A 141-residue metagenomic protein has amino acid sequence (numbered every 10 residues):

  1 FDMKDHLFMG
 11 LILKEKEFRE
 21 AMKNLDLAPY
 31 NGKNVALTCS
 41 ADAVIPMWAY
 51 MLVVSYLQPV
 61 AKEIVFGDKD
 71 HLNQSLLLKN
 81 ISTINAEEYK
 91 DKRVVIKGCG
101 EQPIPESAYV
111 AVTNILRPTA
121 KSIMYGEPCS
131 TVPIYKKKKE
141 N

Functional and structural regions predicted by a protein language model:
F1-I45, V54, A61-E63, T119-S122 (+2 more regions): N-terminal, charge-rich interaction modules
L13, E17, V44, W48 (+6 more regions): Conserved active-site and cofactor/substrate-binding residues in soluble primary-metabolism enzymes
Y30-G32, L37, Q74, S82 (+1 more regions): Aromatic-enriched hydrophobic runs in primary sequence
N34-S40, V65-G67, R93-C99: Short glycine-rich or small-residue beta-strand-to-loop segments that form or flank ligand, phosphate, metal/Fe-S
I45, L78-N141: Helix-rich interaction surfaces within compact, conserved domain-sized segments that mediate assembly or partner
A49-E88, G126-T131: Long, charge-dense
